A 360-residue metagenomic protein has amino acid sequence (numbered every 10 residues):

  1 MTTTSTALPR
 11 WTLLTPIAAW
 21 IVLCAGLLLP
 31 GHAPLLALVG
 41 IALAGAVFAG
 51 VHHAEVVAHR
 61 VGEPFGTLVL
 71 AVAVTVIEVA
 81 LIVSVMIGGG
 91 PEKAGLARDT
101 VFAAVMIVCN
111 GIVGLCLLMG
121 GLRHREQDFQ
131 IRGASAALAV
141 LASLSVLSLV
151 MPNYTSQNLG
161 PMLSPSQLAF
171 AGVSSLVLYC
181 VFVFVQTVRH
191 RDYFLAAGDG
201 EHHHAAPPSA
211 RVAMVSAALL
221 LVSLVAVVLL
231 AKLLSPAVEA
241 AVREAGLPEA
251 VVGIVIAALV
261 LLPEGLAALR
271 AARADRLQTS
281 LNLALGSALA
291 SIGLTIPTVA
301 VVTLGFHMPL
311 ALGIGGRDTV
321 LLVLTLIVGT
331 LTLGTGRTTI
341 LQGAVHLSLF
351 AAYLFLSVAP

Functional and structural regions predicted by a protein language model:
M1-P360: Hydrophobic alpha-helical segments, chiefly the membrane-spanning helices and signal/signal-anchor peptides
